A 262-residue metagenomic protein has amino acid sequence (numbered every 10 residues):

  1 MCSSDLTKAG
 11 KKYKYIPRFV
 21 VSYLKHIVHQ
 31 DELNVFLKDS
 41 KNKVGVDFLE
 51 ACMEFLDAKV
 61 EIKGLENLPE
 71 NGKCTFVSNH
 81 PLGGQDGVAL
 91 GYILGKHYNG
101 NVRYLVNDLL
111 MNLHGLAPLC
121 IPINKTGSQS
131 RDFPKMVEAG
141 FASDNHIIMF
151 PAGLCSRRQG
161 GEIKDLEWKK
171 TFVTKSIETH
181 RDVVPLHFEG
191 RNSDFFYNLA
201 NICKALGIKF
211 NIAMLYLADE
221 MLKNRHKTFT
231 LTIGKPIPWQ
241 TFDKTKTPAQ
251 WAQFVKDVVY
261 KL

Functional and structural regions predicted by a protein language model:
S4-C74, G87-A89, N99, A117: Membrane-anchoring hydrophobic helices of lipid-metabolizing enzymes
H29-E32, C74-S128: Catalytic core of membrane glycerolipid acyltransferases/transacylases, capturing the structured, soluble-facing
K38, C52-D57, I123-Q129, G161-E162: Short, flexible loop segments at the rims of nucleotide/cofactor-binding pockets, characterized by
V44, S128-D132, W168: Soluble or luminal CAZymes and related metallo-dependent hydrolases
L56-I62, Q129-R131, A213-L215: Short gly/ser/thr-rich secondary-structure transition/capping motifs
K63-L65, L105-N107, I123, G234-P236 (+1 more regions): Conserved beta-strand termini and adjacent loop/short-helix elements that scaffold enzyme active sites in alpha/beta
F133-L262: Non-catalytic C-terminal accessory region of glycerolipid acyltransferases and related lyso-lipid remodeling enzymes
